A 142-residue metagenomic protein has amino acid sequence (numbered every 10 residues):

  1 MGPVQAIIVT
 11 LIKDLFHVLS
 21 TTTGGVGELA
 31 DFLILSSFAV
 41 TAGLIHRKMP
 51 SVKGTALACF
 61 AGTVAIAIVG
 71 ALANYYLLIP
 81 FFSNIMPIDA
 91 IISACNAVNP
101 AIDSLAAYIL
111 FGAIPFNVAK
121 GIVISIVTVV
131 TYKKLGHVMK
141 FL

Functional and structural regions predicted by a protein language model:
M1-L142: Loop-helix junctions at membrane interfaces
